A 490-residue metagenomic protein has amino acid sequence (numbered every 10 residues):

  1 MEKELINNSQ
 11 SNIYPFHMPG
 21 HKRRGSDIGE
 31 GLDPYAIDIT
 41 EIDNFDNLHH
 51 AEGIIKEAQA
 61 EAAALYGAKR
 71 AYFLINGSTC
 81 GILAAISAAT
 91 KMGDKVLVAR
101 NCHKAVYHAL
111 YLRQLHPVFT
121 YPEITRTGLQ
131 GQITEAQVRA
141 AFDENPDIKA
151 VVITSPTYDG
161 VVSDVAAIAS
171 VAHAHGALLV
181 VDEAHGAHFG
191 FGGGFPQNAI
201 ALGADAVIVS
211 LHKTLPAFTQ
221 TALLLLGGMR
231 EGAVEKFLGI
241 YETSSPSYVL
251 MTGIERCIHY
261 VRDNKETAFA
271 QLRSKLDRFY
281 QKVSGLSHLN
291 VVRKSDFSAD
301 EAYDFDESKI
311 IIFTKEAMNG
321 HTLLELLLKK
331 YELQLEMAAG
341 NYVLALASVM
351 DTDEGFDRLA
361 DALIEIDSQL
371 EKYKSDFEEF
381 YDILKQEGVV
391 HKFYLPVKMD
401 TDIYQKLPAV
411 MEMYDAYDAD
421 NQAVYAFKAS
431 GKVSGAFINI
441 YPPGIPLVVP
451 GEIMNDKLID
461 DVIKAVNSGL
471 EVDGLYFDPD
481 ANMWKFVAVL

Functional and structural regions predicted by a protein language model:
M1-G53, Y441-P443: N-terminal "arm"/small-domain region of PLP-dependent enzymes with the aminotransferase-like
E2-I6, I28-G29, H50, L65-A68 (+2 more regions): Conserved PLP-enzyme active-site core in the AAT-like
R24, I254, K432: Anaerobic metallocofactor- and corrinoid-dependent redox/one-carbon enzyme cores, especially those from methanogenesis
Y35-G77: Conserved N-terminal alpha-helix of the aminotransferase class I/II PLP-enzyme fold
F45, Y72-L74, V151-T154, L344-S348: Short glycine-rich or small-residue beta-strand-to-loop segments that form or flank ligand, phosphate, metal/Fe-S
Q281-I453, K457-F477: Conserved C-terminal alpha-helix-loop-beta "cap" of PLP-dependent enzymes that closes/shapes the active-site mouth
E471-L490: Charge-dense polyanion-binding interfaces
